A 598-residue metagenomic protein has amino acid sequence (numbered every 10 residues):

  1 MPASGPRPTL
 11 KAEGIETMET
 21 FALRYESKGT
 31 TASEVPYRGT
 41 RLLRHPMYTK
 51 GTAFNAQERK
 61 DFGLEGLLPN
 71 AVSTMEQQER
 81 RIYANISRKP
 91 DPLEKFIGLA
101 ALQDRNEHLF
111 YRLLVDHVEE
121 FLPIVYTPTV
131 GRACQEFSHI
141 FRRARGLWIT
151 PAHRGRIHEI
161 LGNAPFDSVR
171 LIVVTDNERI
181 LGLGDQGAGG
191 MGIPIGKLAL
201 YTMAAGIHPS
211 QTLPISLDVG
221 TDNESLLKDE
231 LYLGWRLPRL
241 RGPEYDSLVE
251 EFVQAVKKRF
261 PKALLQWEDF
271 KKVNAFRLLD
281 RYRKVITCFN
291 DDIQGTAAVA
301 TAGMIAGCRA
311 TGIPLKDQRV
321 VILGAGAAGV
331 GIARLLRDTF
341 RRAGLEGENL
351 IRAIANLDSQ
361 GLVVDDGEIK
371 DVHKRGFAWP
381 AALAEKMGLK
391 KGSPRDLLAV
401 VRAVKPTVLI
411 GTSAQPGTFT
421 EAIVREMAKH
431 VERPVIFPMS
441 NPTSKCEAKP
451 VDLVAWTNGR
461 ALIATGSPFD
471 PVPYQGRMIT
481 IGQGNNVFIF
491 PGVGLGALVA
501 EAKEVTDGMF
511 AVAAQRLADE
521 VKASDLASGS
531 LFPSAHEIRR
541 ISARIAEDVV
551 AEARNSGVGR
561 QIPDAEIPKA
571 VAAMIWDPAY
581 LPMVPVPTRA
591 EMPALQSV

Functional and structural regions predicted by a protein language model:
M1-T17: Short, Lys/Arg-enriched N-terminal segments with co-localized hydrophobic residues within the first ~10-30 amino acids
T17-C288, E552, G559, P578-V598: N-terminal ligand-binding/catalytic initiation module
Y48-T49, F289-G295, T311, P434 (+4 more regions): Adenosine-phosphate binding glycine-rich loop
K60, L64-L67, R88, H139-R142 (+18 more regions): Generic secondary-structure signature for well-ordered alpha-helical cores
I160-L161, G182-I193, E224-L231, A275-R281 (+7 more regions): Short acidic, glycine/serine/threonine-rich loops at helix termini
V285-I286, N290-V408, R560, A590: Glycine-rich phosphate/diphosphate-binding loop of Rossmann-like nucleotide-binding domains
S393-G459, F469, E501: Long hydrophobic segments that form regular secondary structure
